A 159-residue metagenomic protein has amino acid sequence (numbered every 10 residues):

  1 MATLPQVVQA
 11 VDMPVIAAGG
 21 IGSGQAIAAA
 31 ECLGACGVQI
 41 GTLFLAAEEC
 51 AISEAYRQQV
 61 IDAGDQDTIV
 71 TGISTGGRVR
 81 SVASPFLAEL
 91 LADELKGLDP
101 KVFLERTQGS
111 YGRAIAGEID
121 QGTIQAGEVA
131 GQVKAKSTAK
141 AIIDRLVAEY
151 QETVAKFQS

Functional and structural regions predicted by a protein language model:
M1-D12, I16, G22-S159: Conserved active-site-proximal phosphate/metal-binding subdomains
